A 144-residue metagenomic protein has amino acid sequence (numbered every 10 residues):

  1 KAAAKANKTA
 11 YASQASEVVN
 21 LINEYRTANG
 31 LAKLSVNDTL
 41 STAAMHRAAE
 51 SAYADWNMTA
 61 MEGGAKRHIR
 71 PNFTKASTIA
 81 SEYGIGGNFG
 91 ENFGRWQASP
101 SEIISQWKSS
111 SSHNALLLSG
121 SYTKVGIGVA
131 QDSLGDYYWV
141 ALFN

Functional and structural regions predicted by a protein language model:
K1-N144: Functional surface patches built around histidine and acidic residues
